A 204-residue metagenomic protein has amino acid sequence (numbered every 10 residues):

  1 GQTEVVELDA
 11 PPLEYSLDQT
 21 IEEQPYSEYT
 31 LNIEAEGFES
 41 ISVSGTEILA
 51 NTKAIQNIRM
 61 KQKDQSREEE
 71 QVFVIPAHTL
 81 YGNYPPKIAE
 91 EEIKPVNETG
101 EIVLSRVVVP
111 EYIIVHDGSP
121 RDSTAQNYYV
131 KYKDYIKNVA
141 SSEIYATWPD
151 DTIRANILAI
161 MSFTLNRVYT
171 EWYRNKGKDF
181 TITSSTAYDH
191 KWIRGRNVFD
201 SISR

Functional and structural regions predicted by a protein language model:
T3-L8, N32-E34, E39-G45, T52-R204: Conserved, single-site charged/polar hotspot
P12-Y15, L49-T52: A short local loop/turn or secondary-structure capping micro-motif enriched for an aromatic residue
L13-T20, P25-G37: A short, solvent-exposed beta-strand micro-motif common in secreted/extracellular proteins
D18-I21, V43-E47: Beta-strand-rich interaction surfaces with strong enrichment in secreted/lumenal proteins
